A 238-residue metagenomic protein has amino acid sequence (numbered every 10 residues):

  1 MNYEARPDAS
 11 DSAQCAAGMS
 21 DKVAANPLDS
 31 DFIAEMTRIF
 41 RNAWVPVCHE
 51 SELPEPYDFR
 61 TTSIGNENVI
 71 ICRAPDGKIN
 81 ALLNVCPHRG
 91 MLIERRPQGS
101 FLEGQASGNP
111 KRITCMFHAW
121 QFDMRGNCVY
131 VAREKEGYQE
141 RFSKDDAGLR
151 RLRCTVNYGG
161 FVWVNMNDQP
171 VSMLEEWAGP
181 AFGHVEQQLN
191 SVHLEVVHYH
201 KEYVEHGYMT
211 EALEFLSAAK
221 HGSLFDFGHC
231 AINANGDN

Functional and structural regions predicted by a protein language model:
M1-V45, H49, F142-S191: Replace "small metal-dependent catalytic modules" with "small catalytic or cofactor-binding modules
F32, L83, R151, Y208-M209: A generic alpha-helix preference that emphasizes hydrophobic side chains
M36, L83, A212-F215: A generic alpha-helix structural signal
F40-R41, H88, L216-S217: Residues at helix-coil transition
A43-W44, M91, K220: Generic structural signal for secondary-structure transition and capping sites
P46-C48, A81, H206: Small-side-chain structural scaffolding
E52-D168, S172-L174, G179-P180: Rieske [2Fe-2S] iron-sulfur-binding domain
R73, K78, V156-N238: C-terminal catalytic domain of Rieske-type non-heme iron oxygenases
